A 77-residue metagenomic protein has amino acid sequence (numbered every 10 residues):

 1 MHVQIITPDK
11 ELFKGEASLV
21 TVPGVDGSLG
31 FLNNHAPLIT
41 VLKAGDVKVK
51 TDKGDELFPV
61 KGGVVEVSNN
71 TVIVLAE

Functional and structural regions predicted by a protein language model:
H2-E77: Compact, glycine-rich, soluble single-domain proteins
